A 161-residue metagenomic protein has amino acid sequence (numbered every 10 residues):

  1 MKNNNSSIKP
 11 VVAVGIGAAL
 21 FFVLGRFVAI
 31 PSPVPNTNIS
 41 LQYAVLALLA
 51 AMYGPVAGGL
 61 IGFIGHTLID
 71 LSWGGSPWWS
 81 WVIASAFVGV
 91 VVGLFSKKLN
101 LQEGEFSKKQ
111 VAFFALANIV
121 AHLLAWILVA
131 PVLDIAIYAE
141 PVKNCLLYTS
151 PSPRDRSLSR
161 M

Functional and structural regions predicted by a protein language model:
K2-M52, V56-L60: Hydrophobic transmembrane alpha-helices
N3, K9-V23, W81-D134: Short helix-perturbing small/polar motifs within transmembrane alpha-helices
N5-K9, V34, N38, Q42 (+4 more regions): Juxtamembrane/transmembrane-helix boundary motifs in multi-pass membrane proteins
G25-N38, F63-K98, Y138: Interfacial aromatic-anchored transmembrane helix boundaries in multi-pass membrane proteins
L60-H66, F114-I119: Central hydrophobic cores of alpha-helical transmembrane segments in multi-pass integral membrane proteins
E140-L147: Short, membrane-exposed interhelical loops at transmembrane-helix boundaries
Y148-D155: Conserved small/polar residues in nucleotide/adenosyl-binding loops
